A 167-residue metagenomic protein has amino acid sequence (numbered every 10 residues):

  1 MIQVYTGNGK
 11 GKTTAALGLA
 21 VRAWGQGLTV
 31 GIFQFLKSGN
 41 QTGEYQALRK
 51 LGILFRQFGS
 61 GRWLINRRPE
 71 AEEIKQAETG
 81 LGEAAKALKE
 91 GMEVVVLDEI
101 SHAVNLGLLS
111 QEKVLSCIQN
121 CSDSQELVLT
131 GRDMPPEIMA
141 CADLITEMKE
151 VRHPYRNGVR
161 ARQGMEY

Functional and structural regions predicted by a protein language model:
I2-K89: Conserved P-loop
R62-W63, A85-K89, I100-Y167: Replace "adjacent to P-loop NTPase cores in ATP/GTP-dependent enzymes" with "adjacent to NTP-binding cores
M92-E93: Short, high-confidence coil segments that cap the C-terminus of an alpha-helix and link into the following beta-strand
V96: Glycine-rich phosphate-binding loops of nucleotide-dependent enzymes
